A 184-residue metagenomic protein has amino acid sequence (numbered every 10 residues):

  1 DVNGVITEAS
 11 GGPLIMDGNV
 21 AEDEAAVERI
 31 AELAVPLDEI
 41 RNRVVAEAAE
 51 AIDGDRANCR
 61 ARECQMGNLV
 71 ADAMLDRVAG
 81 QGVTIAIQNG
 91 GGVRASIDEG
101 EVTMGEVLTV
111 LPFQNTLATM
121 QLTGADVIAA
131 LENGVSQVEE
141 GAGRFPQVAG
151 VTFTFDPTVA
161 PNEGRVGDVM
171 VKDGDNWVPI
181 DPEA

Functional and structural regions predicted by a protein language model:
D1, V5-I6, I15-M16, N68-A184: Feature captures C-terminal
T7, G12-V102: Hard-cation-handling environments
